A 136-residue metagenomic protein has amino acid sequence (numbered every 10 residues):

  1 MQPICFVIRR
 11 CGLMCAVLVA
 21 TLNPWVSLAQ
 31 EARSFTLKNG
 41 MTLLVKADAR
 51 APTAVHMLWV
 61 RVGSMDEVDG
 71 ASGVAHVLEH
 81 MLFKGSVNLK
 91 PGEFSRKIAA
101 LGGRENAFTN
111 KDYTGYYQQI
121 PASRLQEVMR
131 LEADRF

Functional and structural regions predicted by a protein language model:
M1-I8: N-terminal secretory signal peptides that target proteins for export/translocation
R10-C11, S34, H80: Hydrophobic alpha-helical segments, especially transmembrane helices and their immediate juxtamembrane helical caps
C11-P24: Bacterial N-terminal signal peptides
L28-S64: Mature N-terminal segment immediately following signal peptide/propeptide cleavage in secreted/periplasmic
V62-A75, H80-F136: Active-site-adjacent, His/Asp/Glu-enriched structural segments that form or flank metal-binding and acid/base networks
